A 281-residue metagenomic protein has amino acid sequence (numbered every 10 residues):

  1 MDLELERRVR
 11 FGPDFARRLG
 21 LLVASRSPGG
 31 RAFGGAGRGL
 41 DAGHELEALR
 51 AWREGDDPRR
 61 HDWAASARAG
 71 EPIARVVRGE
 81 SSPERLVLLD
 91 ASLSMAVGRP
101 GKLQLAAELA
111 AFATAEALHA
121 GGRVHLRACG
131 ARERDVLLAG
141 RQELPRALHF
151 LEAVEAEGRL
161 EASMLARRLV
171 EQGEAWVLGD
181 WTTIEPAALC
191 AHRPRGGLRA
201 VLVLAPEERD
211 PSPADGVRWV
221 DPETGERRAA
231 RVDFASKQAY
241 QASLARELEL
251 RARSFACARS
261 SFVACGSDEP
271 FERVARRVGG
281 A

Functional and structural regions predicted by a protein language model:
M1-D41, R50-A65, G70-E108, A115-A281: Exposed, interaction-prone extracellular/peripheral surfaces
